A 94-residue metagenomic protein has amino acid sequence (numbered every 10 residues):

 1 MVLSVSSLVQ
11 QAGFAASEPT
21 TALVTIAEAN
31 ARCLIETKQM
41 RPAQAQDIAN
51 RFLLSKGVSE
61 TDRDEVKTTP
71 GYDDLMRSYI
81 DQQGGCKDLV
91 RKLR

Functional and structural regions predicted by a protein language model:
M1-A16: Classic N-terminal secretory signal peptides
V2, A27-A31, T69: Short charge-dense sequence patches
S4, L34, L75: Generic anion/oxyanion-binding catalytic loop in active/binding sites
G13-E60: Short N-proximal segments of mature Sec-exported proteins
P42-R94: Compact alpha-helical subdomains of small soluble proteins
